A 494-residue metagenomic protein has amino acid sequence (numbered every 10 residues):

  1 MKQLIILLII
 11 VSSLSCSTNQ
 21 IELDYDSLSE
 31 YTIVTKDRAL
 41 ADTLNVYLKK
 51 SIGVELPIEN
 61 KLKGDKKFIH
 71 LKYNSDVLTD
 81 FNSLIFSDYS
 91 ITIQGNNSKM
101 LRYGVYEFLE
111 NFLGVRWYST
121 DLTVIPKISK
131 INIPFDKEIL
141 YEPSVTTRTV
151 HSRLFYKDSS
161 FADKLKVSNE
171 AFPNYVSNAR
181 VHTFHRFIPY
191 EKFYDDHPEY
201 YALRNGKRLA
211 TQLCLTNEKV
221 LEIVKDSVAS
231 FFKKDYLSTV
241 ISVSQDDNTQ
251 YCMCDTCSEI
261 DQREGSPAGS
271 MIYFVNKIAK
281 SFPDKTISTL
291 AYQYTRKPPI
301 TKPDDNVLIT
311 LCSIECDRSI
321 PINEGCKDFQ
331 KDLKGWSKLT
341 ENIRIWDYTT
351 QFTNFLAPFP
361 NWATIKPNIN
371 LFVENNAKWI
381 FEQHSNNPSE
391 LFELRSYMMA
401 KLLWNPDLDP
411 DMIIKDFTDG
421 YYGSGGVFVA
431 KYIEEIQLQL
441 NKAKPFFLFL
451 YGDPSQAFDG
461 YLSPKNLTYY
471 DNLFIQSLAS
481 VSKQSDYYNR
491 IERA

Functional and structural regions predicted by a protein language model:
L4-L14: Sec-dependent N-terminal signal peptides
L23-Y25, E30, T35-T43, Y47 (+6 more regions): Feature activates predominantly on carbohydrate-active enzymes
L48, L56-N82, S152: Short, well-ordered secondary-structure micro-motifs within conserved domains or adaptor modules
E59-K61, L403-A494: Catalytic domains of carbohydrate-active enzymes that cleave complex glycans
K219-V220, S230, D328-S424, K431: Structured mid-domain segments that build the active-site/substrate or prosthetic-cofactor binding neighborhood
D261-I278, D305-N323, L403-D409: Acidic, His- and aromatic-enriched active-site or binding-groove loops in soluble protein domains that engage sugars
S288-E315, L356-T364, S389-S396: Substrate-binding cleft/loops of secretory-pathway carbohydrate-active enzymes
P298-N306, L311-Q351: Glycoside hydrolase catalytic-domain groove-lining segments
